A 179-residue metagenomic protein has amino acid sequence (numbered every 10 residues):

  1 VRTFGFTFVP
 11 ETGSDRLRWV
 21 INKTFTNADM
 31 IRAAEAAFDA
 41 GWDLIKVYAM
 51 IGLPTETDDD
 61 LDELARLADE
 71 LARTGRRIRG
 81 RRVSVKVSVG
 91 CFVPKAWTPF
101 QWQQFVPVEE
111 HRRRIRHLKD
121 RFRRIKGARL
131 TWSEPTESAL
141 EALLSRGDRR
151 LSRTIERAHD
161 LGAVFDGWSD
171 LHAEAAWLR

Functional and structural regions predicted by a protein language model:
V1-I78, P99-E110: Conserved non-cysteine loop/helix-boundary elements of the Radical SAM core domain that shape
V1-T3, L71-R82, V87, E109-R129 (+1 more regions): Structural recognition of alpha->loop->beta junctions
F8, V47, L64, V87-V89 (+3 more regions): Generic structural hydrophobic/aromatic packing signal, biased to beta-strands
R16-I21, A40-K46, R81-K86, R121-A128 (+1 more regions): Low-complexity, flexible helical/coil segments
A36-A40, K86-F92, R179: Short, compositionally biased low-complexity segments
M50-L53, R81-P94, L130-L144: A glycine-rich phosphate-binding loop feature that marks nucleotide/adenosyl-phosphate handling sites
A96-W97, Q101-Q104, E110, H159 (+1 more regions): Solvent-exposed, flexible loop/coil residues
I115, R121-R179: Radical SAM enzyme core and accessory elements
